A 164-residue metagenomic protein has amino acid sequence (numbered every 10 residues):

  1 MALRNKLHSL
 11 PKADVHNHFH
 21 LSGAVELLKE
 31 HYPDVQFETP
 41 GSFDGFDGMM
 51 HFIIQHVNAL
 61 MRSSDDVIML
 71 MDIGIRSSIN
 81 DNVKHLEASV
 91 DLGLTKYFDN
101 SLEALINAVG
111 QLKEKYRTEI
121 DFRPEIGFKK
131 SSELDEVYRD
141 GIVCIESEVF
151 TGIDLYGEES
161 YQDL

Functional and structural regions predicted by a protein language model:
M1-L164: Metal-cofactor-binding active-site regions of metalloenzymes
